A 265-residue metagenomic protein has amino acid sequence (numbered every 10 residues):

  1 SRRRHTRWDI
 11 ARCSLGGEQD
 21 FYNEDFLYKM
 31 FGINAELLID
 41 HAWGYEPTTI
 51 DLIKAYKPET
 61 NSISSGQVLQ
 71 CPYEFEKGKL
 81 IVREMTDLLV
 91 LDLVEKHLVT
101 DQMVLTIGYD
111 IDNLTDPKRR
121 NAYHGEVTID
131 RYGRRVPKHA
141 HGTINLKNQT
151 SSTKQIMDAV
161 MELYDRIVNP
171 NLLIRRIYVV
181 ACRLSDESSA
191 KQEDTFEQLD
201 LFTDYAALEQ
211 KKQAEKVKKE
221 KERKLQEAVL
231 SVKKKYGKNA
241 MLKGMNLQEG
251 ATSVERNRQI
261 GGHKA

Functional and structural regions predicted by a protein language model:
R2-G17: Positively charged, low-complexity/disordered segments
I10, Q19, L105, V179 (+1 more regions): A residue-level signal for conserved active-site and pocket-lining positions in enzyme catalytic cores
L15, D101-M103, I177, E197: Change "...and in nucleic-acid phosphodiester-cleaving endonucleases..." to "...and in nucleic-acid processing enzymes
L15, E24, W43, N246-E249: Short amphipathic alpha-helical surface patches that mediate protein-protein
E18-F26, I260-A265: Short, conserved aromatic-histidine micro-motifs
D20-I174: DNA-contacting surface of Y-family translesion DNA polymerases
G133-A265: Acidic, metal-coordinating catalytic segment for phosphate/diphosphate chemistry, firing primarily on the Nudix
